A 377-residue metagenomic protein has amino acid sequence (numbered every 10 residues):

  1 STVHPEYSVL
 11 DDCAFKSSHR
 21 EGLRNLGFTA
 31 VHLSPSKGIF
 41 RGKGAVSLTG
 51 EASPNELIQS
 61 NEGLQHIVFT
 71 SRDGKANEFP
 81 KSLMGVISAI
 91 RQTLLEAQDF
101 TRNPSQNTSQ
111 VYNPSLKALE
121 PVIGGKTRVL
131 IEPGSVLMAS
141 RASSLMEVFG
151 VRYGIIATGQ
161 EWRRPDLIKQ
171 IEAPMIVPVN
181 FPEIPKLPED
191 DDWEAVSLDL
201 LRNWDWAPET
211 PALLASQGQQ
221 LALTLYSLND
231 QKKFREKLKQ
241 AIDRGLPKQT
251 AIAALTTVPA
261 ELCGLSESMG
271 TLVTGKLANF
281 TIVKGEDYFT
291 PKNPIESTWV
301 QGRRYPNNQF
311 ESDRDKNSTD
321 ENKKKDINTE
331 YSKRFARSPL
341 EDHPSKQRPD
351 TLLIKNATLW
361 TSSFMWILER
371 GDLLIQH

Functional and structural regions predicted by a protein language model:
S1-N107, T329: Divalent-metal coordination cores built from histidine and acidic residues
E6-Y7, R128, P174-K284, S338-H343 (+1 more regions): His/Asp/Glu-enriched, well-ordered alpha-helical/loop segment that forms or immediately abuts the divalent-metal
D11, F15-P35, D199-A207, P211 (+3 more regions): Phosphate/diphosphate-binding loops
S18, G85-G154, T158-M175, D205-G218 (+3 more regions): Histidine/acidic residue-rich metal-binding segments in metalloenzymes
S34, E132-G134, I156-T158, I176-N180 (+6 more regions): Generic beta-strand/beta-sheet core signal
L57-Q59, R164-L167, I184-D191, N293: Short, charged, surface-exposed secondary-structure boundary motifs
S140, D287-Y288, R303, K324-H377: N-terminal metal-binding scaffold of metallo-dependent hydrolase/deaminase domains
E261, V273-K316, A357: C-terminal cap of metal-dependent C-N hydrolases
